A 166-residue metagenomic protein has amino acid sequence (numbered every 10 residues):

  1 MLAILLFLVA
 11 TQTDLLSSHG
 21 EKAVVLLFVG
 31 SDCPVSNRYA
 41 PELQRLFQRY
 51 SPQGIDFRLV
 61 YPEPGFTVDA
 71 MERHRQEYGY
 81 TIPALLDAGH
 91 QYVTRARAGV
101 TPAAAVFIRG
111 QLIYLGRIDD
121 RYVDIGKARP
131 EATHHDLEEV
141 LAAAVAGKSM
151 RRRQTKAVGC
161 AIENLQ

Functional and structural regions predicted by a protein language model:
L2-E21, F28: N-terminal "domain-start" segment that seeds a small globular fold
H19-P34, L141: Short active-site neighborhood of thiol/selenol oxidoreductases, capturing the structured segment around
E21-V24, Q53-F57, Y80-I82, T101 (+1 more regions): Loop/turn elements at helix/coil->beta-strand transitions in domains of secreted/extracellular proteins
A23, P34-N37, G65, E131-H135: Soluble non-cytosolic domains of exported or imported proteins
V24-L27, D56-Y61, P83-L86, L115: Structural recognition of the beta-strand scaffold that forms the well-ordered cores of secreted hydrolase catalytic
G30-P34, L59-P64, G126-P130: Second-shell loop/turn segments in exported
N37-Y78, L86-R95: Structural microenvironment flanking redox-active thiols in thiol-disulfide oxidoreductases
G89-L165: Thiol/selenol-based redox catalytic cores and closely related redox-interacting motifs
